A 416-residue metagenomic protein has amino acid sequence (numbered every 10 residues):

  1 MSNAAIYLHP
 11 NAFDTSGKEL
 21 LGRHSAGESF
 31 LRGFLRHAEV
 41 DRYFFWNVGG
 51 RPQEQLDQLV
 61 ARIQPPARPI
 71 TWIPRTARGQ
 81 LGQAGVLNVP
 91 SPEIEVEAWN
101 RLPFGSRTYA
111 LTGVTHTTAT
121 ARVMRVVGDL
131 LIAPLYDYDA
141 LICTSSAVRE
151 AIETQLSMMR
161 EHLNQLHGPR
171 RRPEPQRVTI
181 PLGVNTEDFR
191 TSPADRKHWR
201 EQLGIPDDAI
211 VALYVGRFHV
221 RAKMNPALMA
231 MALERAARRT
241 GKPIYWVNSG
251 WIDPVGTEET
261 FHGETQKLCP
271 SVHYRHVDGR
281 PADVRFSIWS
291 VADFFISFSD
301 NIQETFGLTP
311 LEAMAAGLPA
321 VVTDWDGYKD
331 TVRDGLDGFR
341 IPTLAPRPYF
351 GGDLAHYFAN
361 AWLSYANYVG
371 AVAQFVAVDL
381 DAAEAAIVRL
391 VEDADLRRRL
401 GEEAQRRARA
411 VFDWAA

Functional and structural regions predicted by a protein language model:
M1-A84: N-terminal pre-catalytic "stem/leader" segment of glycosyltransferase-like enzymes
V48-P134: Extended catalytic core of nucleotide-activated donor transferases of GT-like folds
Q80-G82, P281-A292, A315, R333 (+1 more regions): Short acidic alpha-helix that forms the nucleotide-activated donor recognition element in Leloir-type transferases
Y136-H198, R275: Donor nucleotide-sugar binding/catalytic pocket of nucleotide-sugar-dependent glycosyltransferases
N185-R280: Conserved catalytic-core segment of nucleotide-activated headgroup transferases in glycan assembly
S290-T305, L318: Acidic donor-binding loop of glycosyltransferase active sites
P319-V322, V332, F339-R340: Short hydrophobic beta-strand element within catalytic cores of glycosyltransferases and related nucleotide-activated
A373-A385, V391-A416: A charged, aromatic-enriched C-terminal amphipathic alpha-helix characteristic of glycosyltransferases across folds
